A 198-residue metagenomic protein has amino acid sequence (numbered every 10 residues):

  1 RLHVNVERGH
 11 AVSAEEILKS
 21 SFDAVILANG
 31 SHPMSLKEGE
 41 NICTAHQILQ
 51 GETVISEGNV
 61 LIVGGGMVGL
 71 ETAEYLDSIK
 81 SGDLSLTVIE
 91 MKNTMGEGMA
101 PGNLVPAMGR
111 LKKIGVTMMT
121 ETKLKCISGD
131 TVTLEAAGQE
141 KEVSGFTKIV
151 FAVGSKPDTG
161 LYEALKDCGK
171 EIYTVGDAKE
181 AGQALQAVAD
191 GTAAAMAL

Functional and structural regions predicted by a protein language model:
R1-V12, K112-C126: A conserved beta-strand/loop element that lines the FAD pocket in flavoprotein oxidoreductases
N5-M99, E135-L198: Rossmann-like dinucleotide/flavin-binding elements
S78, G109-R110: Short, conserved, surface-exposed binding loops centered on an aromatic residue
G102-P106: Charged helix-capping and loop-helix junction motifs
A107-G109, I149: Acidic, Ser/Thr-rich peripheral helices and adjacent loops at domain boundaries
C126-I127, T174: Generic beta-strand structural signal
D130-V132: Hydrophobic residues embedded in beta-strands of well-ordered beta-sheets
